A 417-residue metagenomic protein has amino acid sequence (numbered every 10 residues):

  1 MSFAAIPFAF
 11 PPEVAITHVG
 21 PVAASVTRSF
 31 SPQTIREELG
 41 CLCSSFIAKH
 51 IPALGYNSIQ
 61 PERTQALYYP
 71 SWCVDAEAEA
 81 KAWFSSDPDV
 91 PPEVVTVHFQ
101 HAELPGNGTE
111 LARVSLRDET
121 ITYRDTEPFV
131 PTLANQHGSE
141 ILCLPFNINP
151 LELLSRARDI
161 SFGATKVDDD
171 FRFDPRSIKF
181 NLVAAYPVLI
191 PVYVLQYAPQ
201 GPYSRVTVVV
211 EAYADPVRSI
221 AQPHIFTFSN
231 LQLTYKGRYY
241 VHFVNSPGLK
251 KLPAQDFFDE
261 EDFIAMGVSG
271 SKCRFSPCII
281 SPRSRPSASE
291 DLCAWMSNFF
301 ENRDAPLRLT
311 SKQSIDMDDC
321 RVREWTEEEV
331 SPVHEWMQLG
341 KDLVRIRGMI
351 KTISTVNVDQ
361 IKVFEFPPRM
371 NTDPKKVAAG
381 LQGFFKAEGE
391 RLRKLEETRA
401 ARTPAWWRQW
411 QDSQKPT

Functional and structural regions predicted by a protein language model:
S2-P416: Charged, low-complexity helical/coil segments in non-catalytic cytosolic or luminal regions
